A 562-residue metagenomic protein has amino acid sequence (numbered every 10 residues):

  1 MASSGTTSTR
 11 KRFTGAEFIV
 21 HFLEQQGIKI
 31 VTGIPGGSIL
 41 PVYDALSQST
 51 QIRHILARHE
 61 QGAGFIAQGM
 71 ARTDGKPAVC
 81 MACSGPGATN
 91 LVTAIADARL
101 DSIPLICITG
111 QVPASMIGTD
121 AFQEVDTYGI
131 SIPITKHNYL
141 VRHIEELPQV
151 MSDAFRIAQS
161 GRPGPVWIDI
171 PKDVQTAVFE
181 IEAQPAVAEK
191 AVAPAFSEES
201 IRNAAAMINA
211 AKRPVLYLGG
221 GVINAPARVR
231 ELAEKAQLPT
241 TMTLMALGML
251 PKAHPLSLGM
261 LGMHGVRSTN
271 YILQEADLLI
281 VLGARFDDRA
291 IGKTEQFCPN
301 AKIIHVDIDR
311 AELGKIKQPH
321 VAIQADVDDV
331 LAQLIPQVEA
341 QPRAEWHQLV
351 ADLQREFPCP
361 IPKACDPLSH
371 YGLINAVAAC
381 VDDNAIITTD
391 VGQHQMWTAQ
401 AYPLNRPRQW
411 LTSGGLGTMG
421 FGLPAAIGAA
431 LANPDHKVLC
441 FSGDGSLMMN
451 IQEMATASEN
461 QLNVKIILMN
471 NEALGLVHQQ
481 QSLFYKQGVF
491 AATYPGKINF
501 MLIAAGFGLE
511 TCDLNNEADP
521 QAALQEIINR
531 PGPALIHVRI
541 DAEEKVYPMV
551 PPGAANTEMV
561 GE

Functional and structural regions predicted by a protein language model:
A2-R10, E145, I181-A183, A206 (+4 more regions): Phosphate/pyrophosphate-binding active-site segments
S4, T109-V150, A246-L349: Glycine-rich, acidic loop regions that bind phosphate or pyrophosphate groups
A16-I19, E24, I28, G37 (+3 more regions): Active-site diphosphate/adenylate-binding microenvironment
F18-I28, M70-G75, R99, I157-R162 (+6 more regions): Glycine-rich phosphate/diphosphate-binding loops that line cofactor/substrate pockets in enzymes
L40-A114, S268-L278, G283-D287, M396-L474: Thiamine diphosphate
R72, G220-I304, N405-D435, M449-I451 (+3 more regions): Glycine-rich, anion-gripping cofactor-binding loops and their flanking helix/strand elements in enzyme active sites
I108, M116-Q123, M263, L313-I316 (+3 more regions): Thiamine diphosphate
V125, D153, I157-A210, H347 (+1 more regions): Conformationally flexible catalytic loops at phosphate/diphosphate-handling active centers
